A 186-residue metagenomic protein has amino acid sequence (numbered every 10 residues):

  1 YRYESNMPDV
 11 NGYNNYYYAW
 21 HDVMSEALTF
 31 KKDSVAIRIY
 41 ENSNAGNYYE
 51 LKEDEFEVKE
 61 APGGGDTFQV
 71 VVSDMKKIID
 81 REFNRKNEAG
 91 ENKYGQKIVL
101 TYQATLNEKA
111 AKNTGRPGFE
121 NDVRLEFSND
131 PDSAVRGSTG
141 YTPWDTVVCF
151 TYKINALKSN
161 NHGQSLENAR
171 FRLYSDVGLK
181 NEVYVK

Functional and structural regions predicted by a protein language model:
Y1-K186: Solvent-exposed loop/turn and edge beta-strand elements of beta-rich ligand-binding domains
